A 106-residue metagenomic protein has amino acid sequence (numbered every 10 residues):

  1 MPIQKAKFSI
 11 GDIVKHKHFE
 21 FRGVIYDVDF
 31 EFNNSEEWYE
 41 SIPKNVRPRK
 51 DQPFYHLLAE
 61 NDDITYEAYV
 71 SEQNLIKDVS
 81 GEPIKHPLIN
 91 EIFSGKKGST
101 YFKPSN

Functional and structural regions predicted by a protein language model:
M1, E36, N45-R47, V79: Charge-rich, low-complexity amphipathic helices in intrinsically disordered tails/linkers adjacent to domains
M1-I13, H18-R22, D29-F32, K103-N106: Mixed-charge, Lys/Arg-rich low-complexity intrinsically disordered regions
F8, F21, P43, F54-Y55: Broad hydrophobic/π-residue packing in well-ordered secondary structure
D12, S41-V46: Intrinsically disordered, low-complexity boundary segments flanking structured domains
I25-D27, A59: Residue-level recognition of conserved beta-strand positions in structured domain cores
F32-S41: Short, solvent-exposed secondary-structure boundary/capping segments
R47-N106: Intrinsically disordered, low-complexity, charged/polar segments
